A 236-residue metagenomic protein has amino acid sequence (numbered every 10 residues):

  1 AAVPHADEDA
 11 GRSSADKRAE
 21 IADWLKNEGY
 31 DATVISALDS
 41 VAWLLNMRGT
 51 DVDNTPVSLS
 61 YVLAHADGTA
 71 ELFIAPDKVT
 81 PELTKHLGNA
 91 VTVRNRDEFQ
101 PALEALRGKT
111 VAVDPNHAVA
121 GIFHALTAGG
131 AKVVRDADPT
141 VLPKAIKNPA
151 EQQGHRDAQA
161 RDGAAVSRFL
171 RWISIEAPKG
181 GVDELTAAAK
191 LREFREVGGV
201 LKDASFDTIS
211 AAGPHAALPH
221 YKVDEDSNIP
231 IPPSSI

Functional and structural regions predicted by a protein language model:
A1-I236: Active-site neighborhoods and metal-handling regions in enzymes and metal-associated proteins
